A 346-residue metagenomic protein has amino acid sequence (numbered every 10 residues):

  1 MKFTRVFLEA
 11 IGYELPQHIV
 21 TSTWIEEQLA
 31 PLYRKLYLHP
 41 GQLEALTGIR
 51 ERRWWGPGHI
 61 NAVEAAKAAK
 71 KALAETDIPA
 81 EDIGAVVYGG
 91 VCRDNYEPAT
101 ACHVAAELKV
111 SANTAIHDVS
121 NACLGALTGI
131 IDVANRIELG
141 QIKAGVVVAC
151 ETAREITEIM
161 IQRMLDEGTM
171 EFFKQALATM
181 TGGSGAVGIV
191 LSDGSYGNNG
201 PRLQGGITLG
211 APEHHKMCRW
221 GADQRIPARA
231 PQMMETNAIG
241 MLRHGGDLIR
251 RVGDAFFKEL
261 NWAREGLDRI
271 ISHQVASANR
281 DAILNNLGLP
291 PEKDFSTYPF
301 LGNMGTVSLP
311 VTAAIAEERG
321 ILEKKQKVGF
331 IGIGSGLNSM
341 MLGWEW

Functional and structural regions predicted by a protein language model:
M1-G58, G168-R243, I333, E345-W346: Condensing-enzyme catalytic core mediating Claisen C-C bond formation in acyl metabolism
K2-T4, A80-G84, S111-T114, L139-G145 (+6 more regions): Short coil/turn connectors at secondary-structure junctions
E9-G12, S120, G145-E151, L191 (+1 more regions): Short beta-strand segments
V20, E97-A99, I131, I156-I161 (+1 more regions): Short acidic, glycine/serine/threonine-rich loops at helix termini
L36-Q42, N95-V110, E155-G168, A222-P227 (+1 more regions): Acidic-glycine-rich active-site phosphate/pyrophosphate-binding loop
R50, D82-A85, L108-V119, D166-K174 (+1 more regions): Glycine/charged-rich beta-loop-alpha catalytic/anionic-binding loops adjacent to active sites
A62, A66-A69, C92-D94, A106 (+5 more regions): Claisen-condensing/thiolase-fold acyl-transfer catalytic domains that form or cleave C-C bonds in fatty acid
Q141-M160, A211-M217: Acyl-CoA/ACP chain-elongation machinery
